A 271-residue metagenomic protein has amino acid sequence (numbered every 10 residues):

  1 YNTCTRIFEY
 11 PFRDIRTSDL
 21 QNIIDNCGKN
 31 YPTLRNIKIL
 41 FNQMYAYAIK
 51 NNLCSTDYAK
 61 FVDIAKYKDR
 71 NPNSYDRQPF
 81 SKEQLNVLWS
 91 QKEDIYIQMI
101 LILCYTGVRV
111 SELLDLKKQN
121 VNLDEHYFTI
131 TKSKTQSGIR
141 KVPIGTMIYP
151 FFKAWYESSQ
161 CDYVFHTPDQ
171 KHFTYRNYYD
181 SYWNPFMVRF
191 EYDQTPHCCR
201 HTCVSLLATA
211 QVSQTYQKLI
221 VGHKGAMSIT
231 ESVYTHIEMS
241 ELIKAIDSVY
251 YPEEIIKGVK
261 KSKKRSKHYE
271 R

Functional and structural regions predicted by a protein language model:
Y1-N30: Basic/aromatic-enriched alpha-helical hairpins
Y10, Y31, S90, T106 (+4 more regions): Short, basic (Lys/Arg/His-rich) helix/loop patches that form interaction surfaces in the mid-to-C-terminal regions
R13, D124, T129-K132, Y149-S181 (+1 more regions): Major-groove DNA-contacting interfaces characterized by cationic-aromatic clusters
Y31-L40, K50-V110, L114, S137 (+1 more regions): Basic, Lys/Arg- and aromatic-enriched nucleic-acid-binding interface segment
I64-Y67, E83-V87, T106, D115-A154: Conserved tyrosine-mediated DNA breakage-rejoining catalytic core shared by Y-recombinases
N120-Y127, D193, V212-S232, I256-H268: Short, polar N-cap/turn motifs at the start of nucleic acid-interacting alpha helices
E125, Q136, T146, T167-K171 (+2 more regions): C-terminal secondary-structure termini that scaffold catalytic or DNA-interacting sites
